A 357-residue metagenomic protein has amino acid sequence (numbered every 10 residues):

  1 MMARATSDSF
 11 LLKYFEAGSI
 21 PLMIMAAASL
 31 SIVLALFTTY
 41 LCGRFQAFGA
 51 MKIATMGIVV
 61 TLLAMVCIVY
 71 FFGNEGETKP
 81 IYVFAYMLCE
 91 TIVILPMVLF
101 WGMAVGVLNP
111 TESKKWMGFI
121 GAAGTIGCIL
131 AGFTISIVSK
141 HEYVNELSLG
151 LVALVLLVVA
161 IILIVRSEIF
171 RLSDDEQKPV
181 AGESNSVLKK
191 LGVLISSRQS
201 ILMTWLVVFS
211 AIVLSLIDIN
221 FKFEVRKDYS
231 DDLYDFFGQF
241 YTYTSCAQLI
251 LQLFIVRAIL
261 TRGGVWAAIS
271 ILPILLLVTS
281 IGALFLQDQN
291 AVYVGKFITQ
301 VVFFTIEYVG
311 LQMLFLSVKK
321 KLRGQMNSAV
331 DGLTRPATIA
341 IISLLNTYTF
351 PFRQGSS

Functional and structural regions predicted by a protein language model:
M1-T38, I81-S139, G182-V193, L202 (+2 more regions): Substrate-agnostic recognition of the 12-TM MFS/MFS-like secondary transporter fold
A35-A54: Conserved MFS/SLC helix-loop-helix module at the cytosolic interface between two early adjacent transmembrane helices
Q46-A50, S136-L154, G264-A268, T347-S357: A membrane-interface helix-boundary motif in multi-pass transporters
M51-T61, A85, G150-L151, I271-L275 (+2 more regions): Residue-level signature of the transmembrane alpha-helical cores of Major Facilitator Superfamily-type secondary
M56-G76, V256, I274-D288: C-terminal ends and interior cores of transmembrane alpha-helices in multi-pass membrane transporters/permeases
M56-L62, E146-V165, S270-I271, S356-S357: Symmetry-related core transmembrane helices of the 12-TM Major Facilitator Superfamily/SLC fold
R166-K189: Flexible cytoplasmic inter-helical loops of multi-pass small-molecule transporters
A267-I306: C-terminal transmembrane helical hairpin of 12-TM major facilitator-type secondary transporters
